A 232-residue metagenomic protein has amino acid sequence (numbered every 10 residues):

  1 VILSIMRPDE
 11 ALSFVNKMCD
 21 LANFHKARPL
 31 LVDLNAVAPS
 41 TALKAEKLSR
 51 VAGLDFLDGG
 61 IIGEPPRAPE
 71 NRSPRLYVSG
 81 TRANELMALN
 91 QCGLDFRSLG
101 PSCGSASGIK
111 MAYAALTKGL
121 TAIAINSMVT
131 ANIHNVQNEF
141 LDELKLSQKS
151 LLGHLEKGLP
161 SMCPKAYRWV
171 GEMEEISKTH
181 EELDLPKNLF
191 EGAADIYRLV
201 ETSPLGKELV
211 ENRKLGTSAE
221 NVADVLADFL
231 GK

Functional and structural regions predicted by a protein language model:
V1-F56: Rossmann-fold NAD(P) dinucleotide-binding segment
V1-I2, D55, D95, Q137 (+1 more regions): Residue-level detector of anion-binding/catalytic polar loops
V1-M6, Y77-L86, M128-T130: N-terminal-biased segments
A11, V37-K118: Rossmann-fold dinucleotide-binding core
R82-L94, V129, R168-G171, L215-N221: Short, basic, helix/turn surface patches
C92-S105, E174-N188, L226-K232: Electropositive, surface-exposed helix/loop patches at the edges of structured domains that serve as adaptable
I109-L215: Helical "substrate-binding/catalytic lid" subdomain of Rossmann-like NAD(P)-dependent dehydrogenases/reductases
N212-K232: Short, basic/aromatic-enriched C-terminal tail that caps enzymatic domains
